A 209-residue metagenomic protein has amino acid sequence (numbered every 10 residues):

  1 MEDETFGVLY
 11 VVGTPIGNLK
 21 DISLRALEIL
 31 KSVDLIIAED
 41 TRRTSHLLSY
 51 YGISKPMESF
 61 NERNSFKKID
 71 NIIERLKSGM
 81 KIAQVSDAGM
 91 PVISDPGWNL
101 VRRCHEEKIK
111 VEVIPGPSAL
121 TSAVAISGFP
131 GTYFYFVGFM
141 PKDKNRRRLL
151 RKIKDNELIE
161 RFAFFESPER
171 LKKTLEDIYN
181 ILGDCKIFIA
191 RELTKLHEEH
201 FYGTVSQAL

Functional and structural regions predicted by a protein language model:
M1-E62: Glycine-rich, flexible N-terminal cofactor/catalytic loop recognition
F6, E160-L209: A contiguous loop/helix-start segment that scaffolds small-molecule binding in enzyme catalytic cores
G7-L9, G79-A83, E160-R161: Loop/turn-to-beta-strand initiation segments
I16-G17, D87-P91, P168-R170, L193: Short glycine-rich anion-binding loops that position phosphate/pyrophosphate groups of nucleotides and phosphorylated
L30-I36, K108-V111, R161-F162: Short active-site oxyanion
S59-F66, F139-D143: Conserved helicase motor
I69-S118: Glycine/small-residue-rich loop that forms an oxyanion/phosphate-binding "nest" at active or ligand-binding sites
N99-E157: Class I SAM-dependent methyltransferase SAM-binding "motif I" and its flanking Rossmann-like core
